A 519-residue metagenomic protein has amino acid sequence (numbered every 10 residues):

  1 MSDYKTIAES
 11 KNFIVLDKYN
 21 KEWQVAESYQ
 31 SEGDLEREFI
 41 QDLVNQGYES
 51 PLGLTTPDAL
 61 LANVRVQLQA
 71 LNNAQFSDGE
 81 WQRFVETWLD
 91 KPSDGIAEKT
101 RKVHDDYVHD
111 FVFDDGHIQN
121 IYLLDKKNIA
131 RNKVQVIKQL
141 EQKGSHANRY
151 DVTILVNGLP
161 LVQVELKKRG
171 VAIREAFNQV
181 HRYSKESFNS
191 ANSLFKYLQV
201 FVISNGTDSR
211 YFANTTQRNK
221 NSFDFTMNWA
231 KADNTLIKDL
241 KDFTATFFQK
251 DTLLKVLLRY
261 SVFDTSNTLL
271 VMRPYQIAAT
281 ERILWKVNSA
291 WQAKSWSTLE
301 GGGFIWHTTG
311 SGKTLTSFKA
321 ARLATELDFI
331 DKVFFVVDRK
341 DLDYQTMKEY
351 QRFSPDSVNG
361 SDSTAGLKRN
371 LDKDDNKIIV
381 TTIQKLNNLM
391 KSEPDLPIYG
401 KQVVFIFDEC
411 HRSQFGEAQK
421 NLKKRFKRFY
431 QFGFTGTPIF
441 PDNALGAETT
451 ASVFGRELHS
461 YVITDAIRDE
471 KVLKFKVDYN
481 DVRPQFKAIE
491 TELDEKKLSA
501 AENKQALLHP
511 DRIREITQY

Functional and structural regions predicted by a protein language model:
S2-K332, D341, Q345-S357, D374-K377 (+3 more regions): ATP-dependent helicase/translocase motor core
K168-V171, T207-R210, K340-L342, Q384-N387 (+3 more regions): Conserved nucleotide-binding/hydrolysis micro-motifs of P-loop NTPases
Y183-K185, S413-Y430: Short, conserved "post-DEAD/DEAH" coupling segment immediately C-terminal to helicase motif II within the SF2/RecA-like
V337-K340, G360-R369, I383-N388: Conserved helicase motor
R352, A365-I379, L396-P397: Conserved motor-coupling elements within RecA-like helicase/translocase cores
I378-N421: Conserved RecA-like ASCE ATPase "motif II neighborhood" in helicase/translocase motors
A444-Y519: Interdomain helical connector at the RecA1-RecA2 junction of SF1/SF2 helicase-like NTPases
